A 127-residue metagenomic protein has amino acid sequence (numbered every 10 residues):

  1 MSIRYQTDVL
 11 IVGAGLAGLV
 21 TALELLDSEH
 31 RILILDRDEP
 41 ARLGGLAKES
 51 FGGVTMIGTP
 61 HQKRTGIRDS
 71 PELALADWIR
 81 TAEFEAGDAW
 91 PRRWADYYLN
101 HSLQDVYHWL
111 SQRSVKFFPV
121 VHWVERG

Functional and structural regions predicted by a protein language model:
M1-Q6: A short, basic/flexible loop-to-alpha-helix module at the beginning of a structural domain
T7-I34: N-terminal Rossmann-like FAD-binding beta1-loop-alpha1 element of flavoenzymes
R37-G127: Conserved N-terminal/central alpha/beta ligand/cofactor-binding core
